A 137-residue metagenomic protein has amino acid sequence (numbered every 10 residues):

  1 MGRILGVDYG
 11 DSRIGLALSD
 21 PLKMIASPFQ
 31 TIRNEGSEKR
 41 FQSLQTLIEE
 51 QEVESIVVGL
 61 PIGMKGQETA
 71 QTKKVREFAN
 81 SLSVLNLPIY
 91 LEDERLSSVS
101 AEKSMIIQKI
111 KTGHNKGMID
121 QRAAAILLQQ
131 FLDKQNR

Functional and structural regions predicted by a protein language model:
G2-L5, D11-R137: Phosphate- and other anionic-substrate recognition elements at nucleic-acid/protein interfaces
